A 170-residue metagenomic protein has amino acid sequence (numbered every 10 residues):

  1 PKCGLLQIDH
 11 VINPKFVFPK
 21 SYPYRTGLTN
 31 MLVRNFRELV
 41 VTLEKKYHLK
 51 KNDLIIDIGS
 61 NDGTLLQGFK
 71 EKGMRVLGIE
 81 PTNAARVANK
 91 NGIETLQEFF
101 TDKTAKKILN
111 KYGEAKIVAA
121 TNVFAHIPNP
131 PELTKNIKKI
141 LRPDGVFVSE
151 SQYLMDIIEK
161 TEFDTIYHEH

Functional and structural regions predicted by a protein language model:
G4-V87, L96: Extended interfacial segments that mediate partner engagement and assembly in macromolecular machines
L49-K50, L109-G113: Glycine-rich phosphate-binding loop signature in dinucleotide/nucleotide-binding domains
G92-K107: Conserved SAM-binding strand-loop segment of SAM-dependent methyltransferases
K116-A119: A conserved beta-strand element that flanks and buttresses the S-adenosyl-L-methionine
T121-V123: Short catalytic micro-motifs in class I SAM-dependent methyltransferases
H126: A short His-aromatic
P131-V148: A short glycine-rich, Lys/Arg-flanked "PGG" loop and its adjoining helix->strand segment in the class I
F147-H170: Short, glycine-/aromatic-enriched active-site segment of Class I SAM-dependent methyltransferases
